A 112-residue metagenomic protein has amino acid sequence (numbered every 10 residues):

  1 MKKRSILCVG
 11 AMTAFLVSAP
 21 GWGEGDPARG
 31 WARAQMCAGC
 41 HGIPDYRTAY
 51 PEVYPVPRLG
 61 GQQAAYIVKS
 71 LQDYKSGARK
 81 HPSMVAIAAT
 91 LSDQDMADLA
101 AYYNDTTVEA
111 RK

Functional and structural regions predicted by a protein language model:
M1-V9: Bacterial N-terminal signal peptides that target proteins for export
A14, S18-P20: N-terminal signal peptide c-region/cleavage motif recognized by signal peptidases
E24-T48: Sequence/structural segment immediately N-terminal to covalent heme-attachment motifs in c-type and related
R29, Y66, S83-A86, D98: Extracytoplasmic/secreted proteins, especially bacterial periplasmic and envelope-associated proteins
A49-P55: Short cysteine/histidine-rich zinc-coordinating motifs and their immediately flanking basic loops
V56-R58, V68-K75, A86-A89: A structural feature that tracks compact, well-ordered secondary-structure segments with a strong bias toward
S76-R79, I87-K112: C-terminal capping alpha-helices of c-type cytochrome domains
